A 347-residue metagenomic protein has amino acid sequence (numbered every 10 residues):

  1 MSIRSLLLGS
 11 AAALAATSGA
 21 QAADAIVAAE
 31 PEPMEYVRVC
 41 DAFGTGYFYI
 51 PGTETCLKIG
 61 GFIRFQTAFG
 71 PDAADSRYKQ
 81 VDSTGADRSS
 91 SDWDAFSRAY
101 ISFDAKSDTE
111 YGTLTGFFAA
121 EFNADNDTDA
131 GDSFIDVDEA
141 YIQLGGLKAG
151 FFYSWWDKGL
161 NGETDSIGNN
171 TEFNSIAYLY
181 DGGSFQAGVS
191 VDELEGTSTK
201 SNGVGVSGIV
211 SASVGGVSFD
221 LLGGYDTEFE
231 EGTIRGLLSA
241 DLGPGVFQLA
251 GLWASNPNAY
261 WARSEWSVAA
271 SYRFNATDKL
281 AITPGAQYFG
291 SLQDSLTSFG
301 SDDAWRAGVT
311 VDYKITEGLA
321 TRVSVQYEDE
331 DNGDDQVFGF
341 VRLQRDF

Functional and structural regions predicted by a protein language model:
M1-R64: N-terminal periplasmic/intermembrane-space "pro-region" immediately following the signal or transit peptide
R4, S18, A240, Y313-I315 (+1 more regions): Outer-membrane beta-barrel "beta-signal"
A11, Y47-Y49, S102-D104, Y141-Q143 (+7 more regions): Outer-membrane beta-barrel architecture
G46-P71, R77-Q80, T84-G196, S207-S213: Outer membrane beta-barrel
L57-F65, T109, L114-F118, L147-A149 (+9 more regions): Transmembrane beta-strands of outer-membrane beta-barrel proteins
R64-Q66, A119-N123, F152-W156, S190-E195 (+5 more regions): Outer-membrane beta-barrel pore domains and translocons
A124-F134, S166-F173, L194-V204, Y225-T233 (+3 more regions): Solvent-exposed loop/turn segments connecting transmembrane beta-strands in outer-membrane beta-barrel proteins
S184, S201-G308: Detector for outer-membrane/organellar transmembrane beta-barrel domains, recognizing the amphipathic beta-strand
